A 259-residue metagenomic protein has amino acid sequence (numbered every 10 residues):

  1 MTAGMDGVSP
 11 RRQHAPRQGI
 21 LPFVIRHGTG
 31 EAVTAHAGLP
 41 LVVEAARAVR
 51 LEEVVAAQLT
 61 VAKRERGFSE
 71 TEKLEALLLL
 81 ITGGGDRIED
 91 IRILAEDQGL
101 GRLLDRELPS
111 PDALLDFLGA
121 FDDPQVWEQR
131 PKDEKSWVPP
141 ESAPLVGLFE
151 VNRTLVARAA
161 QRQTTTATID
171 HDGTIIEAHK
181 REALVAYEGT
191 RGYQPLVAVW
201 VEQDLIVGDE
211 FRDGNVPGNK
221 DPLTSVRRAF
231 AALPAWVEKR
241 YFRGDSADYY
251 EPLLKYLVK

Functional and structural regions predicted by a protein language model:
M1-G192, V197-V216, L223-A235: Dynamic "connector" segments at or just before major functional cores
D172, K239-Y249: Acidic/histidine-rich, metal-coordinating catalytic segments
K180, E251-L253: Short, function-defining helix-loop hinge/capping sites that tune catalysis or transport
G218-N219, E251: Active-site-adjacent beta->alpha loops and helix N-cap segments on the catalytic face of soluble alpha/beta enzymes
L254-K259: Short, surface-exposed basic-aromatic patches at helix termini and helix-loop junctions that form
